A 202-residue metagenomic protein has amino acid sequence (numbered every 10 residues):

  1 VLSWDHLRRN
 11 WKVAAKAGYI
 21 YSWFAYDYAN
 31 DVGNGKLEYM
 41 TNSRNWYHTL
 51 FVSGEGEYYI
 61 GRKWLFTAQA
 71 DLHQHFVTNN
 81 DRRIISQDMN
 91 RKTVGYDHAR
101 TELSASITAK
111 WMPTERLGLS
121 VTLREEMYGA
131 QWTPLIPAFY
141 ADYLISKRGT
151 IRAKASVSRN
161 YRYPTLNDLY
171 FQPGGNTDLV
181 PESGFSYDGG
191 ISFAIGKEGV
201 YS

Functional and structural regions predicted by a protein language model:
V1, T41-T49, G61, Y96-E102 (+3 more regions): Transmembrane beta-barrel outer-membrane domains
V1, V13, S22-N30, Q74-R83 (+4 more regions): Outer-membrane beta-barrel proteins
V1-W4, H98, S158-S202: Outer-membrane beta-barrel signature, preferentially recognizing the C-terminal barrel domain of Gram-negative
V1-Y19, I60-F66: Transmembrane beta-barrel wall of Gram-negative outer-membrane proteins
L2-H6, V52-Y58, A105-W111, F139-Y143 (+1 more regions): Residues on the lipid-exposed face of transmembrane beta-strands in outer-membrane beta-barrel proteins
R8, Y19-A25, L72-T78, T101-L103 (+5 more regions): Transmembrane beta-strands of outer-membrane beta-barrel pores
N10-Y28, L144-S146, T150-K154, P181-S202: Membrane-embedded beta-barrel scaffold of Gram-negative outer-membrane proteins
Y19-W23, Y28, V32-S120: Outer-membrane beta-barrel transmembrane domain signature of Gram-negative proteins, especially the mid-to-C-terminal
